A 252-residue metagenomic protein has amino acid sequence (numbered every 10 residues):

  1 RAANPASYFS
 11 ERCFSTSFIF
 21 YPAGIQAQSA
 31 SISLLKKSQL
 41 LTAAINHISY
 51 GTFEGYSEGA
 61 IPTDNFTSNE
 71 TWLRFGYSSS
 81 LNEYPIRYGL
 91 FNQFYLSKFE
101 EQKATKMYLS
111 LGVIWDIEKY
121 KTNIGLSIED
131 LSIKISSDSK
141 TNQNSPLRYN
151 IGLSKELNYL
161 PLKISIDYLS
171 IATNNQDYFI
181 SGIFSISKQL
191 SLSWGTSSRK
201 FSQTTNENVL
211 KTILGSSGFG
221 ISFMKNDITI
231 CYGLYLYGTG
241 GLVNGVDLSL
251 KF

Functional and structural regions predicted by a protein language model:
R1-F252: Subset of outer-membrane beta-barrel
